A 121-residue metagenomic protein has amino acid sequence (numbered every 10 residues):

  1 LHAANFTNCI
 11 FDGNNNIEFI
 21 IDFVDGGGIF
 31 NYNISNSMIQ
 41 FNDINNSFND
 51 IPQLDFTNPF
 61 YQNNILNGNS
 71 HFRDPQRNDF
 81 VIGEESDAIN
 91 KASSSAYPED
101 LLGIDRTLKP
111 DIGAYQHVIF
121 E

Functional and structural regions predicted by a protein language model:
L1-D79: Predominantly extracellular beta-rich ligand-binding scaffolds that present long acidic/polar faces for carbohydrate
N78, G83-E121: Surface beta-loop-beta hairpin patches that serve as ligand-binding interfaces in beta-rich domains
